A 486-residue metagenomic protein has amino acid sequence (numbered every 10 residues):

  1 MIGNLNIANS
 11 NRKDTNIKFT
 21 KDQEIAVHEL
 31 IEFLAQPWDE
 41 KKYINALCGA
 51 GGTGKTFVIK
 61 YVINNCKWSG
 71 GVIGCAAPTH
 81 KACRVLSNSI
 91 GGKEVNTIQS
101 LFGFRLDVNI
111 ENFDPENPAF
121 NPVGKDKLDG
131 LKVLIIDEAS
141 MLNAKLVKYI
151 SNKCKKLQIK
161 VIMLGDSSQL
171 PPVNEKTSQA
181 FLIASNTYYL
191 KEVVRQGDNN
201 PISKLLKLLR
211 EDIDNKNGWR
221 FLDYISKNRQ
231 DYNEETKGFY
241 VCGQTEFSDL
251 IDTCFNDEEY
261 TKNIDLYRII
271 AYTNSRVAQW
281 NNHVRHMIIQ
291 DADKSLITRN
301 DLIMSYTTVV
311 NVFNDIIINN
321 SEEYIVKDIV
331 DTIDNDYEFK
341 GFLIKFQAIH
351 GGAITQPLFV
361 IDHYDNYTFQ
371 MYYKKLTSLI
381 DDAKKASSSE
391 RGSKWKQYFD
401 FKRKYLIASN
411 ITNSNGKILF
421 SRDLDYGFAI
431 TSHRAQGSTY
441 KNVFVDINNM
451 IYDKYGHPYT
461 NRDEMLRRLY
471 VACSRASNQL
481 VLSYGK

Functional and structural regions predicted by a protein language model:
M1-F19: Charged, amphipathic alpha-helical linker segments immediately N-terminal to NTP-binding catalytic cores
N4-L5, N11, A26-I31, W38-L47 (+3 more regions): Conserved helicase motor core of P-loop NTPases
F19, C75, I269: Conserved SAM-binding loop
Q23, K55, T79, T273 (+1 more regions): Short, conserved phosphate/pyrophosphate- and ester-handling motifs at nucleotide-, phospho-/glycolipid
V27-H28, E32, Q36-N228: ASCE P-loop NTPase helicase motor core
V123-D129, E234-D252, K402-I430: Alpha-helix-centered segments that form part of catalytic cores
V133, R268, N442-F444: Structural motif
Y337, I344-K486: C-terminal accessory regions
